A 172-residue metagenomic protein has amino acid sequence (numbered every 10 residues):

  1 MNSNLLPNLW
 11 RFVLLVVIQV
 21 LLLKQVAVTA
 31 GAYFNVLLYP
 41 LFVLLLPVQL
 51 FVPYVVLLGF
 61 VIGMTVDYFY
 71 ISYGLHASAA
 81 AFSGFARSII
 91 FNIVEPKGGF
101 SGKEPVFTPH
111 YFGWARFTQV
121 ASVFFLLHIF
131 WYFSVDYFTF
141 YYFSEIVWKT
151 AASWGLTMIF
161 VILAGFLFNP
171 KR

Functional and structural regions predicted by a protein language model:
M1-R172: Terminal, non-globular segments
